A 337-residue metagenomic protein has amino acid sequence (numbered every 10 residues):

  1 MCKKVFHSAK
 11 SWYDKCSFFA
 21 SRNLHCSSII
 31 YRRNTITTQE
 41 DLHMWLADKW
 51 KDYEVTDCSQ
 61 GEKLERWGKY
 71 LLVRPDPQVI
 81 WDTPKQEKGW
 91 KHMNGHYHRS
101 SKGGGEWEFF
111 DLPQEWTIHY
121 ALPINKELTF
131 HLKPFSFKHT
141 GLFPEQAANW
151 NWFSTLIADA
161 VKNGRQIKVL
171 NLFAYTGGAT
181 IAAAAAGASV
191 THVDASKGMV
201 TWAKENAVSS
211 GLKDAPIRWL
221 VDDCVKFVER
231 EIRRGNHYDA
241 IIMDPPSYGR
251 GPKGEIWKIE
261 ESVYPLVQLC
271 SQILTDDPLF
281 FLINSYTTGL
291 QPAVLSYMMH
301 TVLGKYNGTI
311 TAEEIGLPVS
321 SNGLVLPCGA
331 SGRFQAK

Functional and structural regions predicted by a protein language model:
K51-E65, L72-P144, N151: Non-catalytic substrate-recognition/targeting regions of SAM-dependent transferases
Q166-L172: Conserved class I S-adenosyl-L-methionine
T176-A188: Conserved SAM-binding loop of SAM-dependent methyltransferases across substrates and taxa, primarily the Class I
S189-D194: Conserved SAM-binding motif I beta-strand of class I
S196-M199, V221-V225, Y238-L269: Mobile active-site "lid"/loop adjacent to the S-adenosyl-L-methionine
W202-A240: S-adenosyl-L-methionine
L274-D276: Helix-to-beta-strand junctions that scaffold the AdoMet/dcAdoMet cofactor pocket in Class I SAM-dependent enzymes
P278-K337: C-terminal catalytic and target-recognition region of SAM-dependent MTase-like enzymes, primarily methyltransferases
